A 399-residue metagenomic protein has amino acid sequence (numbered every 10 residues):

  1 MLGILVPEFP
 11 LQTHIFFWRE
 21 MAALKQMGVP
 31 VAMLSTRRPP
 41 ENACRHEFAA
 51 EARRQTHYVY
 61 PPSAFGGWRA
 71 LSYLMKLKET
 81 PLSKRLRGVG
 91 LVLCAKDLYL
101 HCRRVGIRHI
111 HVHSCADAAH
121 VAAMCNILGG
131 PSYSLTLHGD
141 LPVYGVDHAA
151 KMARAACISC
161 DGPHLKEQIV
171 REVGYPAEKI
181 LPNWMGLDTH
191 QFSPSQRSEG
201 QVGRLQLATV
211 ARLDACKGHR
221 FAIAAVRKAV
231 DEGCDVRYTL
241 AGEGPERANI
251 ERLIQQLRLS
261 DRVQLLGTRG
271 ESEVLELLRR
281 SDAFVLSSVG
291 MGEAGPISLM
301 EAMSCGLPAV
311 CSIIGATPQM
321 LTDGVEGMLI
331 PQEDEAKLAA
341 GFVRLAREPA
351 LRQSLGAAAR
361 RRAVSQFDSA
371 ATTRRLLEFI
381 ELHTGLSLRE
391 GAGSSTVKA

Functional and structural regions predicted by a protein language model:
V146-D147, V170, E178, L187-G203 (+1 more regions): Acidic anion/phosphate-binding donor-loop and adjacent secondary structure in glycosyltransferase catalytic cores
H164, G186: Carbohydrate-associated surface elements
Q196-R227, T239: Conserved donor-binding/catalytic core segment of Leloir-type glycosyltransferases
E251-R269: Nucleotide-activated donor-binding/catalytic signature segment of Leloir-type glycosyltransferases, i.e., the conserved
T268-R269, E276-S281: Short alpha-helical donor nucleotide-sugar binding micro-motif in glycosyltransferases
R279-E293, L307: Acidic donor-binding loop of glycosyltransferase active sites
P308-C311, L321: Short hydrophobic beta-strand element within catalytic cores of glycosyltransferases and related nucleotide-activated
D323-G324, M328-E335, R344-P349: Conserved acidic donor-binding segment of nucleotide-sugar-dependent glycosyltransferases
